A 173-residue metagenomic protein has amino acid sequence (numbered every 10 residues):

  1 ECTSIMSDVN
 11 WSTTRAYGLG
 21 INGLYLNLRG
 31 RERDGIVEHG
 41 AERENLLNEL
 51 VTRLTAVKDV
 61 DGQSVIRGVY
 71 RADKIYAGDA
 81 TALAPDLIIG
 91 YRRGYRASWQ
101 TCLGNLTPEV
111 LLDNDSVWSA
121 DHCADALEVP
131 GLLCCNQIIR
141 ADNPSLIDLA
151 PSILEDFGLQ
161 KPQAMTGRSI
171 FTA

Functional and structural regions predicted by a protein language model:
E1-G104, S152: Secreted, luminal/periplasmic, and some membrane-associated catalytic domains that remodel anionic oxygen-ester
M6-E38, D113-F157: Substrate-binding rim/cap in mid-to-C-terminal beta-strand-loop elements of soluble/periplasmic
L26, R71, C135, T172-A173: Generic structural "secondary-structure junction" signal
A56, E155-P162: Short, well-ordered loop/turn and helix-capping segments at boundaries between secondary-structure elements and domains
Q100-W118: Short, surface-exposed loop/helix-turn segments at secondary-structure junctions that function as lids/hinges flanking
C102, L133, Q137, I170: Adenosyl-5′-phosphate
A141, P162-Q163: Short, surface-exposed helix-loop/turn micro-motifs enriched in polar/charged residues
Q163-A173: Cytosolic regulatory/linker segments at or just downstream of nucleotide-handling modules in signal-transduction
